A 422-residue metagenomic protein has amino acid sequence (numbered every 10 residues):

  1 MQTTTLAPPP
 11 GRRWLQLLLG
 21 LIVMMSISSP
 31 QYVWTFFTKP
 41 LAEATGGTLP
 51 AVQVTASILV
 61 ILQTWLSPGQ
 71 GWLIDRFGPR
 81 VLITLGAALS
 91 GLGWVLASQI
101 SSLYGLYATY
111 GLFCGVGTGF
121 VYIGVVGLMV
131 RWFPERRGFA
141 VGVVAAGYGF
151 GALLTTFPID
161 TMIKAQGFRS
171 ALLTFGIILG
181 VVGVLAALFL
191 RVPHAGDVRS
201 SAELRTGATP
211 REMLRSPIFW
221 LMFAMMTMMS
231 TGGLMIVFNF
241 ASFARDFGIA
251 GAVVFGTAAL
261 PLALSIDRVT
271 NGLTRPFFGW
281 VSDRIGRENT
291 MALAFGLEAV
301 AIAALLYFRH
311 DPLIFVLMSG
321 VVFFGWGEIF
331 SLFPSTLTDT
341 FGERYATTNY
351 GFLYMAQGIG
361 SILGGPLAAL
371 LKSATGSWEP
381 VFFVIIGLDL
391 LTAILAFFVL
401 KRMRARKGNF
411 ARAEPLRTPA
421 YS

Functional and structural regions predicted by a protein language model:
M25, G93, G105-G119, T227 (+1 more regions): Hydrophobic core of transmembrane alpha-helices in multi-pass small-molecule transporters, especially MFS/SLC-type
W34-K39, P217-F278: Extracytoplasmic gate region of multi-pass secondary transporters
L41-A42, L73-I74, L154-Q166, A244-R245 (+2 more regions): Interfacial helix-cap and linker-helix signal at transmembrane-aqueous boundaries of multi-pass secondary transporters
W65-L103, S282-E288: Conserved MFS/SLC helix-loop-helix module at the cytosolic interface between two early adjacent transmembrane helices
G119-F133, V141, E328-F341: Intracellular juxtamembrane helix-capping segments at the cytosolic ends of symmetry-related transmembrane helices
Y148-R191: Helix-loop-helix hairpin linking two adjacent transmembrane segments in secondary transporters
G176-S200, A393-L400: C-terminal membrane-cytosol helix-exit motif in multi-pass small-molecule transporters
A259-T270, P276-T336: C-terminal transmembrane helical hairpin of 12-TM major facilitator-type secondary transporters
